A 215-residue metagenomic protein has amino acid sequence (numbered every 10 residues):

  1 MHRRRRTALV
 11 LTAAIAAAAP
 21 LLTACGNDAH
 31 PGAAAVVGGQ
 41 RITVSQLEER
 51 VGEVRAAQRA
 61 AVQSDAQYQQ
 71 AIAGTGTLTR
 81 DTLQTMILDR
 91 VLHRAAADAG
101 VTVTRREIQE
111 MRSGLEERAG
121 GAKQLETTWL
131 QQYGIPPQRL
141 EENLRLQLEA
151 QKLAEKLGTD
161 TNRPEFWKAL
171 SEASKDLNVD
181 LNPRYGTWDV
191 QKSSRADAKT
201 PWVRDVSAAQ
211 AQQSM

Functional and structural regions predicted by a protein language model:
M1-G74, K175-M215: Short, low-structural-confidence N-terminal segments
A16, H30, I42, I87 (+2 more regions): Residue-level detector of secondary-structure boundary/capping sites
P20-A24, A95, K156: Hydrophobic membrane-targeting alpha-helices
A29-Y133: N-terminal targeting/tethering segments
S113, E126-M215: PPIase-associated folding chaperone regions across multiple families
